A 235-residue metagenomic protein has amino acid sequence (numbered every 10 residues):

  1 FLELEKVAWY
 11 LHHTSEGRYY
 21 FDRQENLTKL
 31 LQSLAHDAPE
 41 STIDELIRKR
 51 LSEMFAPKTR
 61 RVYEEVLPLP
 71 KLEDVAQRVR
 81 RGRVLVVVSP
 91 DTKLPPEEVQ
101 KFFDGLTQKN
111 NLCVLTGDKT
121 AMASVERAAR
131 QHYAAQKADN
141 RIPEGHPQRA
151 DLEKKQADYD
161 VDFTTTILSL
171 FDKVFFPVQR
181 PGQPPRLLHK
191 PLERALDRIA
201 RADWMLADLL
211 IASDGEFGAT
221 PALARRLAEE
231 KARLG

Functional and structural regions predicted by a protein language model:
F1-G235: Extended alpha-helical scaffold and adjacent linker segments that couple domains and build interaction/assembly
